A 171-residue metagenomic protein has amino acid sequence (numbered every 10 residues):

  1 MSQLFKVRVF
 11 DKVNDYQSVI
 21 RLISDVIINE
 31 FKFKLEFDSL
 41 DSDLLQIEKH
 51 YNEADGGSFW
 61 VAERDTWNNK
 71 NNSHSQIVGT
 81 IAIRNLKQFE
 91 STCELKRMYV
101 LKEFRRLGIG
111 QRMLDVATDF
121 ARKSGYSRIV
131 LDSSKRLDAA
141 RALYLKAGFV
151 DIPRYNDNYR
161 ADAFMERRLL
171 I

Functional and structural regions predicted by a protein language model:
M1-F5, I129: Eukaryotic N-terminal low-complexity, Ser/Thr- and Lys/Arg-rich leader segments that predominantly function as
F5-K96, L101-K102, L114-V116, F120 (+2 more regions): Acetyl-CoA-dependent GNAT
R105, V130-A140, N156-D162: Conserved beta-strand-loop-alpha-helix junction that forms the acyl-donor binding cleft
G108: Glycine-rich phosphate-binding loop
Q111: Residues forming the Rossmann-fold NAD(P)(H) cofactor-binding site
L114, A121-S133: Conserved GNAT acetyl-CoA-binding A-motif
Y144, F149: Conserved active-site tyrosine of GNAT-family acetyltransferases
